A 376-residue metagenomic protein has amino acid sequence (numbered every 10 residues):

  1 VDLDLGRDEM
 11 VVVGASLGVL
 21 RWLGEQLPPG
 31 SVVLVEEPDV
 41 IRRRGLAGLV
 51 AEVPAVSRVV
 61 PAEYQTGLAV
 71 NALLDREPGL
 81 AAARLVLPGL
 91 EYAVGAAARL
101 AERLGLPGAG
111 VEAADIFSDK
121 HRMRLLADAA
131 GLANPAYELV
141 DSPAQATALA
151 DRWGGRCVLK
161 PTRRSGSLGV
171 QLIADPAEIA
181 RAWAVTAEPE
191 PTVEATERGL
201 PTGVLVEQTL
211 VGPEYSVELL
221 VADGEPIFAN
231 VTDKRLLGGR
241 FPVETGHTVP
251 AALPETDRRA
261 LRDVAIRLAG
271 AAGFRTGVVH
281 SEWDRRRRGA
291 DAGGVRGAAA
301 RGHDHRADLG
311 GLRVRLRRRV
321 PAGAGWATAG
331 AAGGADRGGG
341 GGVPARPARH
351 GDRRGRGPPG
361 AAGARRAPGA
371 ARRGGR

Functional and structural regions predicted by a protein language model:
V1-A113, S118, R122, A144 (+2 more regions): ATP-binding N-terminal substructure of ATP-dependent carboxylate-amine bond-forming enzymes
D2-L5, A150-D151, T162-S165, T196-P201 (+3 more regions): Solvent-exposed alpha-helices and their adjacent loops that cap or buttress functional pockets in soluble metabolic
G6, A133, G166, L200 (+2 more regions): Short, basic and Ser/Thr-rich N-terminal targeting/leader segments
A47-A55, T196-R198, G360-A364: Short, conserved catalytic or adaptor-binding loops enriched in Gly and charged residues
R103-G169, A174-P176, A187, P191-E194: A conserved helix-loop-beta module that forms one wall/lid of the active-site cleft in ATP-utilizing catalytic domains
A129, P321-R376: Peripheral (often C-terminal) accessory segments that flank ATP-dependent C-N-forming ligase machineries
A133-P135, R156-L159, A174-V211, P242-H247 (+1 more regions): Conserved ATP-binding module of the ATP-grasp superfamily
Q208-F274, V278, R285, A292 (+3 more regions): ATP-dependent carboxylate/phosphate-activation module, predominantly the ATP-grasp catalytic core and closely related
